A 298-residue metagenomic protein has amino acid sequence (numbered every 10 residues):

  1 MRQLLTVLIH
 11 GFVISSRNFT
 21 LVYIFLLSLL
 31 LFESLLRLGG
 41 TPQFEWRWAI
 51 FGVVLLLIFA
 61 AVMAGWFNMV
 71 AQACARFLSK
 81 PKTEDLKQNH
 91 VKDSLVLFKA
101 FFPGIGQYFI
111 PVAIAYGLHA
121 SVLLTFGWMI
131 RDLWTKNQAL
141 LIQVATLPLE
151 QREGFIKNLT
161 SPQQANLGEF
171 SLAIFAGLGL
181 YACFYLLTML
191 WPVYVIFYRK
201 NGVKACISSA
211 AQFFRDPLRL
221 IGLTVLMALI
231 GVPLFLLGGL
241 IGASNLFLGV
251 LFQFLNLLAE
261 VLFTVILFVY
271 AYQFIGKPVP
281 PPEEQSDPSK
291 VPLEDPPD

Functional and structural regions predicted by a protein language model:
M1-D298: Hydrophobic alpha-helical membrane segments
